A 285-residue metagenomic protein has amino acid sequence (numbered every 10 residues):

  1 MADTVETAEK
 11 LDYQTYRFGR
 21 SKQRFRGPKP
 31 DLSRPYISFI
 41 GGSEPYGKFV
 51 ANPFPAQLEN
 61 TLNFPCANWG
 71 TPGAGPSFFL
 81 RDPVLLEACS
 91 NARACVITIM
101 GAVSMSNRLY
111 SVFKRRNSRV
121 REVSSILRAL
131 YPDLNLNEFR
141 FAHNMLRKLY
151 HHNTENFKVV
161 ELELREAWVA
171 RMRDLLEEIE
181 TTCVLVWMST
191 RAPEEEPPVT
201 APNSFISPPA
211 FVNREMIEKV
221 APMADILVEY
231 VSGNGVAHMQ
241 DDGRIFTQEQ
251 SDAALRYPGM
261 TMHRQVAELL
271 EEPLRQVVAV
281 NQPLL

Functional and structural regions predicted by a protein language model:
M1-D3, P55-N60, A142-K148: A broad, low-specificity signal for short, low-complexity segments enriched in glycine/proline and polar/charged
M1-Q14: Helix-enriched interaction subdomains in cytosolic or periplasmic regions, typified by TIR/SEFIR signaling/NADase cores
L11-Y16, S43, N68-A74, K158-L162 (+1 more regions): Short linear motifs at secondary-structure transitions and domain/linker junctions
D12-Q14, G19-Q23, E180-T182, M223-I226: Generic structural motif recognizing short loop/turn segments at the entrances and edges of beta-strands
Q14-P72, F78-S90: Serine-esterase "nucleophile elbow" of acetyl-processing enzymes
P76-S77, E194: Short secondary-structure boundary/hinge segments and terminal tails
E87-L285: Alpha-helical cap/lid subdomain in secreted, periplasmic, or secretory-pathway luminal O-acyl-processing enzymes
